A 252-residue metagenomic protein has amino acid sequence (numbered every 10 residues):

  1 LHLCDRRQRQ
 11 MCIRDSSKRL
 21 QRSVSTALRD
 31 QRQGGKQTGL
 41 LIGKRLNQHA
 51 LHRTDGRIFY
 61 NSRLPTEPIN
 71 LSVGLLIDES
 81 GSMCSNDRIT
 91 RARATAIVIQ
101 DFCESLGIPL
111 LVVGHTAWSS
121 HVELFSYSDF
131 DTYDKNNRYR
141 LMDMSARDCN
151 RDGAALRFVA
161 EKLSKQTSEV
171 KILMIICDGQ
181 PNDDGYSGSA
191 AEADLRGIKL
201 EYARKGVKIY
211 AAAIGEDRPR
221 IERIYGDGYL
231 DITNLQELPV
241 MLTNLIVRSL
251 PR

Functional and structural regions predicted by a protein language model:
L1-I13: Single conserved hydrophobic/aromatic residue that forms the stacking wall/gate of nucleotide- or nucleobase-binding
H52, P65-D131, I172-I175, A211-E216: Von Willebrand factor
S62-E67, L163-K165, E201: Replace "in large, NTP-powered and nucleic-acid-processing enzymes" with "in large, NTP-powered factors and other
L76-N86, R138-S145, Q180-D183: Glycine- and acidic
R88-A92, R147-L156, A191, L235-L242: Phosphate/oxyanion-binding active-site loops and adjacent basic polyanion-contact surfaces
S119-V170, A212-R220: Von Willebrand factor
N150, A160, Q180-R223: VWA/integrin I-like adhesion module and closely mimicked acidic/polar interface patches used
D227-R252: C-terminal helix of von Willebrand factor
